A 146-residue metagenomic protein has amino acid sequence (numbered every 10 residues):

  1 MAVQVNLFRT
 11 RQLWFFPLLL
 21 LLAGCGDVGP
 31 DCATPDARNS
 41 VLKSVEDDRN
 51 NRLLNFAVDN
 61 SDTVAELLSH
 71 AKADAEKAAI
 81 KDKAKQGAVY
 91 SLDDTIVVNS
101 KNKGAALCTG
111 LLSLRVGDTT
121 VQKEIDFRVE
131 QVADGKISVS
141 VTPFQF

Functional and structural regions predicted by a protein language model:
M1-A23: Sec-dependent bacterial lipoprotein signal peptides
C25-F146: Cystatin/cathelin-like cysteine-protease inhibitor module
